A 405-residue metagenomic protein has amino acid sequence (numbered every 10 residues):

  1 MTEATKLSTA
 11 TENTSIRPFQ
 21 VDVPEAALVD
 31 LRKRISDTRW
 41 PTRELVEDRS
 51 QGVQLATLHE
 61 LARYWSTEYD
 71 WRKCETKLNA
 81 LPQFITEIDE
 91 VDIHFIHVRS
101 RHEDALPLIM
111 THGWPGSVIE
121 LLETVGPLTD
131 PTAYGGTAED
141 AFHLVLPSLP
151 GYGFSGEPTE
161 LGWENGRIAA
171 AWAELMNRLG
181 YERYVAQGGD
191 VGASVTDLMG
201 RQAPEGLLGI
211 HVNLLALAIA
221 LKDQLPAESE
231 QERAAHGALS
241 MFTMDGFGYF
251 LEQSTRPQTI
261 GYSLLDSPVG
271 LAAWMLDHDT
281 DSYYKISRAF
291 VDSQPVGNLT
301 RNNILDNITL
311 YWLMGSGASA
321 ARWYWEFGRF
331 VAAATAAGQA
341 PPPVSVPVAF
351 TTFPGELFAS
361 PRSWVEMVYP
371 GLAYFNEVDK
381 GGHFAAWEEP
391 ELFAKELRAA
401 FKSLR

Functional and structural regions predicted by a protein language model:
T2-V29, R34-I35, R39, G206-T309: Alpha/beta-hydrolase
A27-R99, D104, N303, W312-G315 (+1 more regions): Non-catalytic accessory segments flanking enzyme active sites
W71-K73, I119, Y134-G136, D140 (+3 more regions): Glycine-rich "HGGG/HGxG" loop immediately N-terminal to the catalytic nucleophile of the alpha/beta-hydrolase
A105-G113: Short beta-strand element of the alpha/beta-hydrolase
W114-G126: The serine-hydrolase catalytic nucleophile loop
P127, P131-Y134, E182-S229: Conserved hydrolase catalytic core segment
G166-Y184: Conserved acidic catalytic loop of the alpha/beta-hydrolase fold
Q253-R405: C-terminal subdomain of alpha/beta-hydrolase-fold enzymes, centered on the catalytic histidine and its supporting
